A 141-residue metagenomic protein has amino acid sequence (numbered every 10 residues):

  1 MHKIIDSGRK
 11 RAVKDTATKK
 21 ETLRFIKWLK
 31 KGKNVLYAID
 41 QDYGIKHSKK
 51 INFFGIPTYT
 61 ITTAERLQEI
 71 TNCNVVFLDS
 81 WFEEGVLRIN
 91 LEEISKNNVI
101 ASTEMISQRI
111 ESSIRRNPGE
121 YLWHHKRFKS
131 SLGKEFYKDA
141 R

Functional and structural regions predicted by a protein language model:
M1-K33: Conserved nucleotide-cofactor-binding alpha/beta core module
K20-R141: Non-catalytic C-terminal accessory region of glycerolipid acyltransferases and related lyso-lipid remodeling enzymes
